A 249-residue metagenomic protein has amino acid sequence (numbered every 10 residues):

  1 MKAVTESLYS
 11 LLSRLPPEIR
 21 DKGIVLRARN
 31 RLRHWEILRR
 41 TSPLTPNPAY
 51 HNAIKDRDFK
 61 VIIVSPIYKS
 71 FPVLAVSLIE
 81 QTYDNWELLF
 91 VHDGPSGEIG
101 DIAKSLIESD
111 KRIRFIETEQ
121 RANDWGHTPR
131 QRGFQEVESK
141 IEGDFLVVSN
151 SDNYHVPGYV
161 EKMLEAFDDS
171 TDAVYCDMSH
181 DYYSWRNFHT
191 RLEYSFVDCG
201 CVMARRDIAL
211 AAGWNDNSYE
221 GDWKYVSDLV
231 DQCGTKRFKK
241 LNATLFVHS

Functional and structural regions predicted by a protein language model:
Y9-S77: N-proximal low-complexity "stem/linker" segments adjacent to membrane-targeting elements
V76-N85: Short, acidic, metal-binding catalytic loop of nucleotide-sugar glycosyltransferases
L78, H92-P95, S151: Conserved short acidic donor-positioning loop in nucleotide-sugar-dependent glycosyltransferases
H92-I102, Q120: A conserved acidic beta->alpha catalytic loop
Q120-V137: Glycine-rich, basic loop-to-helix element that forms the pyrophosphate-binding segment of sugar-nucleotide handling
E142-Y154: Short beta-strand-to-loop acidic/aromatic patch adjacent to the donor-nucleotide binding site
Y154, V160-N187: Conserved donor NDP-sugar-binding/catalytic core segment of glycosyltransferases
R191-S249: Conserved nucleotide-sugar donor-binding catalytic segment
